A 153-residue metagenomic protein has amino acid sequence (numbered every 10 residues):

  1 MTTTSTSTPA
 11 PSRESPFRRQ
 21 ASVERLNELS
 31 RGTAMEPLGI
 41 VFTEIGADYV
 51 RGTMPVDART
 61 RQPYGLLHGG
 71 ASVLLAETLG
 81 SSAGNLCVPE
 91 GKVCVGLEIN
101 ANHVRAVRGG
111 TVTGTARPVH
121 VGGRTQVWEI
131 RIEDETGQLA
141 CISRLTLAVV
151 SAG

Functional and structural regions predicted by a protein language model:
M1-G153: Terminal targeting signals and extreme-terminal segments of soluble enzymes
